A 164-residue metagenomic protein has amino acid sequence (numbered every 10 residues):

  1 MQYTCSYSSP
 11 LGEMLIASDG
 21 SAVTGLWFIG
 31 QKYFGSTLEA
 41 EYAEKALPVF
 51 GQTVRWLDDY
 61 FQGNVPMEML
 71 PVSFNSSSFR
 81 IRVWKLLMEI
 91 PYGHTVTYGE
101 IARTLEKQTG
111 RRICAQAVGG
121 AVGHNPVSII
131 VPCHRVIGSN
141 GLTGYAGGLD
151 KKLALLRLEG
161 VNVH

Functional and structural regions predicted by a protein language model:
M1-Q108, E159-H164: Basic nucleic-acid-binding alpha-helical/helix-turn surface characteristic of O6-alkylguanine DNA
F79-V83, C114, K151: N-terminal positioning helix adjacent to the helix-turn-helix/winged-helix DNA-binding module
H94, R111, I129: Flexible coil/turn residues that form the inter-helical turn or adjacent wing/linker of helix-turn-helix
E106-A117: Short, basic interhelical loop/turn and adjoining N-cap of the next helix at nucleic-acid- or acidic-partner-contacting
V122, I129-V131: Major-groove DNA-recognition helix of helix-turn-helix-type DNA-binding domains
N140-H164: …primarily DNA-binding HTH/wHTH and HhH modules…
